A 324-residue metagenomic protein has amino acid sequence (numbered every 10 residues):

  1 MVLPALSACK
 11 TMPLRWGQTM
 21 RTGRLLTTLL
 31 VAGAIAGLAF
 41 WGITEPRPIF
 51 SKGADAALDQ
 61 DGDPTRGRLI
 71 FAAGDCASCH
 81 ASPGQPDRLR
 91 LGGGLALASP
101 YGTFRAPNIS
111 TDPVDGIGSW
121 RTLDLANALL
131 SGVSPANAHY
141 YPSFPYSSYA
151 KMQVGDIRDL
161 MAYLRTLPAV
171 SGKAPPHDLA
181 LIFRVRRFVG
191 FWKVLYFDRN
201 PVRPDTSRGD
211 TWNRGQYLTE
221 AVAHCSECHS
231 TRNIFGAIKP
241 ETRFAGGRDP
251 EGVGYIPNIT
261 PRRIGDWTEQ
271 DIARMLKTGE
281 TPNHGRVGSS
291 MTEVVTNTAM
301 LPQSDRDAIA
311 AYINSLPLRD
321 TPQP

Functional and structural regions predicted by a protein language model:
M1-L14, T19: Intrinsically disordered, low-complexity segments enriched in serine/proline and basic residues
M20-I49: N-terminal type II signal-anchor transmembrane helix that functions as the membrane-insertion/stop-transfer segment
A36-E45, R121-P135, S148-K173, Q270-P282 (+1 more regions): C-terminal capping alpha-helices of c-type cytochrome domains
P46-A72, G190-E220, P324: Electrostatic cytochrome c docking/interface patches
G67, A73-P83, L125, L160 (+5 more regions): The canonical Cys-X-X-Cys-His
G84, R187-Y255, I259-Q270: Surface-exposed interaction/gating patches
A96-D124, S147-G155, T242-N283, V294-D307: Electron-transfer interface patches adjacent to heme c in soluble/periplasmic c-type cytochromes and di-/multiheme
S171-R187: Extended, well-folded interaction surfaces typified by the phenylalanyl-tRNA synthetase beta subunit core
